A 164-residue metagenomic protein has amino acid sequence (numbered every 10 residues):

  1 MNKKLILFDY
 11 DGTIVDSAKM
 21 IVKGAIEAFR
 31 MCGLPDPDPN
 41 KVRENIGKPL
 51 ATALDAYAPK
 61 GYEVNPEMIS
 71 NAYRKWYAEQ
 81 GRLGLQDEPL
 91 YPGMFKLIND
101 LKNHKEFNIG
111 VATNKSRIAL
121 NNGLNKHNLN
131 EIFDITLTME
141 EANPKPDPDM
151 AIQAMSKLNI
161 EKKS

Functional and structural regions predicted by a protein language model:
M1-E44, A58: Active-site neighborhood of HAD-like aspartate-dependent phosphohydrolases
N2, E79-V111, R117, N121 (+1 more regions): Short, acidic loop-to-helix structural element flanking the phosphoryl-transfer center in phosphate-processing enzymes
L5-L7, G110, S164: Hydrophobic "anchor" residues on beta-strands that sit immediately upstream of conserved functional sites
I21, L50, L90, D147: Conserved donor sugar-nucleotide recognition element shared by glycan-biosynthetic enzymes
G24, A53, A119-N122: Phosphate- and divalent-cation-binding pockets in alpha/beta enzyme and binding domains that engage nucleotide-derived
R30-P35, K60-N65, H104-E106, H127-I132 (+1 more regions): Short helix-capping segments at alpha-helix termini
I46-Q80, P92-F95, D100: A metal-dependent, Asp-based hydrolase signature
D87, S116-S164: Substrate-recognition "cap/lid" segment bordering the active-site pocket of phosphatases
